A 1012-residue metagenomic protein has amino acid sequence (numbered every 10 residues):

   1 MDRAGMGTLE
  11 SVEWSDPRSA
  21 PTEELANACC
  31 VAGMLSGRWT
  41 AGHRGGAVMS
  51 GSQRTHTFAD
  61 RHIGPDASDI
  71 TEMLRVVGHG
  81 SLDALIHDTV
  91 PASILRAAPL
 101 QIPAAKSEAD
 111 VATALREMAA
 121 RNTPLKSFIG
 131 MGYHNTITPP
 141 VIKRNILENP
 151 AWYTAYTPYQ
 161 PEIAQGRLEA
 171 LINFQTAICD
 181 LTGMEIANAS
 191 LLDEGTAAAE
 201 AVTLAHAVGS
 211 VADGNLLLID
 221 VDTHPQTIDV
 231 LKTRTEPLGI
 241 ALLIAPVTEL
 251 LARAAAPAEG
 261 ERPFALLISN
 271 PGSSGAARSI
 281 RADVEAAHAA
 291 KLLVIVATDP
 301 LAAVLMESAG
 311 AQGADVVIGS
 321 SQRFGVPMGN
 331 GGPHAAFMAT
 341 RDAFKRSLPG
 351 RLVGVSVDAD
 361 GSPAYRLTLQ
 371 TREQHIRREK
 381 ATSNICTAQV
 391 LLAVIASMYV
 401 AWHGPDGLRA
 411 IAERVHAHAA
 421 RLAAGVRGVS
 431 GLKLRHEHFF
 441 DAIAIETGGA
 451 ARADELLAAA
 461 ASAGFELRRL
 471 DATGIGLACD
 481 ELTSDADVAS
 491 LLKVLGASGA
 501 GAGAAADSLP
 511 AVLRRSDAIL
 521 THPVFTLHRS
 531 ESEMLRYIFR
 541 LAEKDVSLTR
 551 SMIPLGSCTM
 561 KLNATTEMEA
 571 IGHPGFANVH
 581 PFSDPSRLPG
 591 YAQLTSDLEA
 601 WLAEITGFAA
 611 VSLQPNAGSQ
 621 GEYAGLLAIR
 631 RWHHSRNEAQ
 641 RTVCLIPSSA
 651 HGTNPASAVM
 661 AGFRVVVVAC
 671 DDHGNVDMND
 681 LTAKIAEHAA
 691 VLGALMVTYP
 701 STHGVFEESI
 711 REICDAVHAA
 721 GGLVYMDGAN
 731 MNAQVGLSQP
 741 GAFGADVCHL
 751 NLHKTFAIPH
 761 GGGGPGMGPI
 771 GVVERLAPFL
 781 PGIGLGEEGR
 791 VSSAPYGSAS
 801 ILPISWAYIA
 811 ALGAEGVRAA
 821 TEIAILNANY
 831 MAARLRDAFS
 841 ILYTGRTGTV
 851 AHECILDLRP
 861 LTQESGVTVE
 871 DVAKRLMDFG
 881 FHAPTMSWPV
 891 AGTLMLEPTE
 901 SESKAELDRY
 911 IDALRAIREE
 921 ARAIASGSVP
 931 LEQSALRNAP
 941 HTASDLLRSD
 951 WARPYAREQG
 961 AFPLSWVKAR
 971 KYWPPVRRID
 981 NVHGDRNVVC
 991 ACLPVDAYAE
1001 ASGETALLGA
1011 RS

Functional and structural regions predicted by a protein language model:
S19-A20: Short, low-complexity intrinsically disordered segments enriched in A/P/G/S/L with frequent Arg, especially at protein
C29-C30, W39, R44-V76, D88-F128 (+12 more regions): Non-catalytic terminal extensions of PLP-dependent enzymes
A177-A198, D213: A conserved hydrophobic secondary-structure block that centers on an alpha-helix together with its immediately flanking
A187, A241-A245, R435, R468 (+3 more regions): General small-molecule cofactor/ligand-binding pocket signal
T196-R366, V426, G431, F440 (+5 more regions): Conserved PLP-enzyme active-site core in the AAT-like
V326-A339, A343-F344, A388-L392, V546-E567 (+4 more regions): Conserved phosphate/anionic-ligand binding catalytic regions in large, soluble enzymes, centered on
V357-L392, G784-L802: Active-site region of PLP-dependent enzymes
